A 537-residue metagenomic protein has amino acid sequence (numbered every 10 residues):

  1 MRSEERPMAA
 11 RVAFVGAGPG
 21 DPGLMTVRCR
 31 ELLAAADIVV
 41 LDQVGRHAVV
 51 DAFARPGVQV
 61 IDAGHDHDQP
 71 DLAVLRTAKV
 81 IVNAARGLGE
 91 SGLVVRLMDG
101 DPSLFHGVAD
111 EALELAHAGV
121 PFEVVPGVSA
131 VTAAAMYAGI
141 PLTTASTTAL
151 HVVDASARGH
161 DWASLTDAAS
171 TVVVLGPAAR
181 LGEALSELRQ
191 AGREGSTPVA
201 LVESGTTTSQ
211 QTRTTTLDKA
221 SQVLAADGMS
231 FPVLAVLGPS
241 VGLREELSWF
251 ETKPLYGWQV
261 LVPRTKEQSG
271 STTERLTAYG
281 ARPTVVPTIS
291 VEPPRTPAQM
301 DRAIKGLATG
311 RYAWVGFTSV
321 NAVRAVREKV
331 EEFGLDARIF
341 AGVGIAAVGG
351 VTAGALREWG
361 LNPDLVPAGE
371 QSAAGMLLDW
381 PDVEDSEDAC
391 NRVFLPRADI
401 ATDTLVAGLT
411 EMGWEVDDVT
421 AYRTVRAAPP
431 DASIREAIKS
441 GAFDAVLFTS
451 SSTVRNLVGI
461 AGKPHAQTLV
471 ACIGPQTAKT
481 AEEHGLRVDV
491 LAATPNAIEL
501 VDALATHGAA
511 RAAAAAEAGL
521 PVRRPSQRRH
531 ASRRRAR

Functional and structural regions predicted by a protein language model:
R2, C29-R30, G139-L142, D161-S164 (+3 more regions): A generic local secondary-structure boundary/capping motif
R2-V125, S221, A226, V233 (+2 more regions): Class I S-adenosyl-L-methionine
R11-V15, E90-M98, L150, A169-G176 (+3 more regions): Generic beta-sheet signal
R30-E31, V82, L113, A163 (+3 more regions): Alpha-helical segments flanking ligand/cofactor-binding loops in enzyme cores
H47, G57, V124-A135, T148-G159 (+3 more regions): Conserved beta-alpha
P102-S103, G107-A118, W162-A168, L181-A184 (+1 more regions): Active-site/ligand-binding-proximal alpha/beta "capping" segment
S103-F122, A135-I140, R327-E331, V458-A461: Short Gly/Thr/Asp-enriched flexible loops that form oxyanion-binding sites at enzyme active sites
G159-A200: Conserved anion/nucleotide-ligand pocket segment
